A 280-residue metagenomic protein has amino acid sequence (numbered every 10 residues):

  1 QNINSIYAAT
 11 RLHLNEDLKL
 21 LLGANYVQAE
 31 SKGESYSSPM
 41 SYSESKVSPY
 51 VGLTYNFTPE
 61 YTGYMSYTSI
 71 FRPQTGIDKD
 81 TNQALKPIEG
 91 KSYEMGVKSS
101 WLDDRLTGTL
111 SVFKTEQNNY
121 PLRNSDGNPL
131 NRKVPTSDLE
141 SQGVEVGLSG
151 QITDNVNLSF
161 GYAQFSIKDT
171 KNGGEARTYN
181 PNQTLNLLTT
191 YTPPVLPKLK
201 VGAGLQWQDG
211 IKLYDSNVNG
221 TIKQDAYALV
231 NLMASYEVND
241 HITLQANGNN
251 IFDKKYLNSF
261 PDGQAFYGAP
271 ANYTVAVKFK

Functional and structural regions predicted by a protein language model:
Q1-N2, S38-S45, N82-E89, K133-S141 (+3 more regions): Replace "Gram-negative outer membrane beta-barrel proteins" with "bacterial and organellar outer membrane beta-barrel
Q1-Y61, R72-D80, G161, K171: Signature of Gram-negative outer-membrane beta-barrel scaffolds
N4-A8, V47-L53, T81, K91-M95 (+5 more regions): Hydrophobic, lipid-facing positions within transmembrane beta-strands of outer-membrane proteins
R11-H13, S45, T54-N56, P87 (+6 more regions): Residue-level signature of outer-membrane beta-barrel architecture
E16-D17, K114, P135-S216, F252 (+1 more regions): Gram-negative outer-membrane beta-barrel transporters
L20-L22, G63-M65, L106-L110, L158-F160 (+5 more regions): Transmembrane beta-strands of outer-membrane beta-barrel proteins
N56, G63-Y64, I88-D169, N247: Membrane-embedded beta-barrel scaffold of Gram-negative outer-membrane proteins
E116, W207-S216, S235-K280: C-terminal beta-signal and adjacent terminal beta-strands/loops of Gram-negative outer-membrane beta-barrel proteins
